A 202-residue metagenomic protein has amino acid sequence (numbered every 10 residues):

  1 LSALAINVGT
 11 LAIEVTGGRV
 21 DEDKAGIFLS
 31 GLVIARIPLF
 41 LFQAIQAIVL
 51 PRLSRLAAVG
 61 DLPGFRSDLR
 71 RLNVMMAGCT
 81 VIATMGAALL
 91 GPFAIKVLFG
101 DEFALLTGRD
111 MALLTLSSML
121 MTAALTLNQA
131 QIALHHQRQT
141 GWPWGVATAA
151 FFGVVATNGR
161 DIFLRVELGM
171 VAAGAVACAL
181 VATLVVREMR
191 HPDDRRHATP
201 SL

Functional and structural regions predicted by a protein language model:
L1, L29-I34, P63-T80, L106-G108 (+1 more regions): Membrane-water interface at loop-to-transmembrane-helix junctions
L1-P51: Transmembrane helical elements of multi-pass membrane transporters/channels
A5, F42, R70-E102, L113 (+1 more regions): Alpha-helical transmembrane segments of multi-pass membrane transport and lipid-handling proteins
R19, A133-L134, R160: Helix-loop interface residues and adjacent transmembrane-helix termini in multi-pass membrane transporters, primarily
R19-K24, P63-R66, A88-M119: Interfacial segments at transmembrane-helix termini and the short loops linking adjacent helices
Q46-R71, A133-R138: Transmembrane-helix boundary and interhelical linker motifs in polytopic inner-membrane proteins
L105-R109, R138, G145-A179, T183-H197: Membrane-interface helix-loop junctions in multi-pass transport and translocation proteins
M111-P143: Membrane-interface junctions at transmembrane-helix termini in multi-pass inner-membrane proteins
